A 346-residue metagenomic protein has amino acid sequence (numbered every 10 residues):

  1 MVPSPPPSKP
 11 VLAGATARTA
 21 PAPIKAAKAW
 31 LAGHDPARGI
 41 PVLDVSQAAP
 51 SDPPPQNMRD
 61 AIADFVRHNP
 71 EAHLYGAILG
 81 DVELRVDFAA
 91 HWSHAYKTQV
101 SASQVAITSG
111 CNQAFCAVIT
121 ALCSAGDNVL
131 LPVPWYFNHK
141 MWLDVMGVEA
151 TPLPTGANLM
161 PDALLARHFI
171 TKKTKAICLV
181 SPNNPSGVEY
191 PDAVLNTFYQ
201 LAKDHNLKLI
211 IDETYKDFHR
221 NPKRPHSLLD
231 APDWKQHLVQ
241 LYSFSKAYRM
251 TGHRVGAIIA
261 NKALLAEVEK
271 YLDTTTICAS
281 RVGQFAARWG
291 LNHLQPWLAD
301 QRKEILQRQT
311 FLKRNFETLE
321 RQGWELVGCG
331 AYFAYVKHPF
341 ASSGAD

Functional and structural regions predicted by a protein language model:
V2-P7, D230-L306, T310-N315: Conserved core segment of the aminotransferase class I/II
P5, G14-G110, A117, L291-P296: N-terminal small-domain helix-loop-helix segment of the aminotransferase-like
A32, G323-W324, V336-D346: Conserved C-terminal alpha-helix-loop-beta "cap" of PLP-dependent enzymes that closes/shapes the active-site mouth
R38, M146, D204-H205: Helix C-cap/helix->beta junction micro-motif
R67, E71-L201, D217-N221, P225-K235: Conserved core of the PLP fold type I
K175-A176, K208, V239: Short, Asp-centered acidic motifs that coordinate Mg2+ and/or phosphate in catalytic or ligand-binding sites
E213: Walker B catalytic acidic pair
R288, I305-K313, W324-H338: Conserved glycine-rich beta-strand-loop-beta hairpin in the small C-terminal domain of fold type I
